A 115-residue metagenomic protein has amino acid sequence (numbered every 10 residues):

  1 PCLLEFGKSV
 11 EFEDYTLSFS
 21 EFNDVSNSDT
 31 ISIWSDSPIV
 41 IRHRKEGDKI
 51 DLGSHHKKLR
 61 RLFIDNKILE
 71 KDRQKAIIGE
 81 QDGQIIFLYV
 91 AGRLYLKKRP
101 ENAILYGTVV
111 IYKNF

Functional and structural regions predicted by a protein language model:
P1-F115: AMP-forming adenylation/ATP pyrophosphatase catalytic core
